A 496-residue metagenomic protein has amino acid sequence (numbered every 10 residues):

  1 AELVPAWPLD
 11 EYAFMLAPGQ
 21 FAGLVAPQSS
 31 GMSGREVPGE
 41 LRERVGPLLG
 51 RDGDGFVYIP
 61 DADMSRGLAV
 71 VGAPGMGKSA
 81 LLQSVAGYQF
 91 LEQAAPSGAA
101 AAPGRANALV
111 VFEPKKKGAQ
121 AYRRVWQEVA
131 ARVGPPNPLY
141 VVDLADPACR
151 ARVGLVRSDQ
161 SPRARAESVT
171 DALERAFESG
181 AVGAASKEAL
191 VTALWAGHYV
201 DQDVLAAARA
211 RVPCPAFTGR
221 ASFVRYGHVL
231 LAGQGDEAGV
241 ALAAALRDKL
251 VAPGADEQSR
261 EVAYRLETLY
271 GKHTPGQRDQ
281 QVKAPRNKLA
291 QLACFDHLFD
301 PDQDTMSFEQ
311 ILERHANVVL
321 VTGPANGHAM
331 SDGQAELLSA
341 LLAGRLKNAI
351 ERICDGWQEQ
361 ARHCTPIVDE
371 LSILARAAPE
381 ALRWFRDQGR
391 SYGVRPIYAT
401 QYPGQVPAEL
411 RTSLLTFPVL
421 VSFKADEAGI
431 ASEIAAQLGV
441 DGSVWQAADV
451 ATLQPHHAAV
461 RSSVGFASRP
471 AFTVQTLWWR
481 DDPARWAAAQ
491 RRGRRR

Functional and structural regions predicted by a protein language model:
A1-M76, A80-V85, E92-P103, E380 (+1 more regions): Basic- and hydrophobic-enriched, low-structure N-terminal and domain-boundary segments that flank ATP-binding catalytic
L3-L41, V45, Q234-K249, Q280 (+2 more regions): Conserved P-loop NTPase motor module
S33, A329, G442: A short, flexible N-terminal coil/short beta segment enriched in small residues
L48-R51, D61-M64, A73-P74, L81-V394 (+3 more regions): P-loop NTPase motor domains
I59, L68, G98-A99, A181-A185 (+2 more regions): P-loop NTPase motor core of the ASCE superfamily
A145-P147, Y402, D426: Short, solvent-exposed coil/turn elements at secondary-structure transition points
A399-Q405: Conserved H-loop
